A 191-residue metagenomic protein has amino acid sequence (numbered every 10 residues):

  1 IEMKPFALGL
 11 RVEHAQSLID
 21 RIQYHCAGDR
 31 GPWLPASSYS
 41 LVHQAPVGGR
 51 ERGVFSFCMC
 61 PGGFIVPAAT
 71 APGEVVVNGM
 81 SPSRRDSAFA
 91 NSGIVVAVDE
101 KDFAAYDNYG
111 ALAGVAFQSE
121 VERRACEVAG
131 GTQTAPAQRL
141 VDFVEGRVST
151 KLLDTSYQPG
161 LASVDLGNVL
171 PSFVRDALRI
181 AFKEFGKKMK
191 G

Functional and structural regions predicted by a protein language model:
I1-G191: Residues forming the flavin
